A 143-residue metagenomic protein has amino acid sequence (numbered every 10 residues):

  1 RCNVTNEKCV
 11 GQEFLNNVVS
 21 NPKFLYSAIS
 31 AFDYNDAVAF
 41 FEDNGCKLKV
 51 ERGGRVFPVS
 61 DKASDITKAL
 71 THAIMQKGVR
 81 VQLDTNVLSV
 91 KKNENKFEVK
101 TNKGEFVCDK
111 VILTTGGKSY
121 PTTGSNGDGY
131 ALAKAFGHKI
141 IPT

Functional and structural regions predicted by a protein language model:
R1-R80: Conserved N-terminal/central alpha/beta ligand/cofactor-binding core
S64-D65, A69-T143: Predominantly flavin-linked oxidoreductase catalytic cores and closely associated redox partners
